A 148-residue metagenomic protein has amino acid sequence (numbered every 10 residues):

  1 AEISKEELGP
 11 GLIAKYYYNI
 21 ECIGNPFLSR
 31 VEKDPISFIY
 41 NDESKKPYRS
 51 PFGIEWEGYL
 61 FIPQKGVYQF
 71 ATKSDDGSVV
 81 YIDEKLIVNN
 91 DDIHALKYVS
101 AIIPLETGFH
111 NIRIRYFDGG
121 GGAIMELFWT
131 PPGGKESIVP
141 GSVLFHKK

Functional and structural regions predicted by a protein language model:
A1-K148: Acidic/polar, compositionally biased interaction segments
